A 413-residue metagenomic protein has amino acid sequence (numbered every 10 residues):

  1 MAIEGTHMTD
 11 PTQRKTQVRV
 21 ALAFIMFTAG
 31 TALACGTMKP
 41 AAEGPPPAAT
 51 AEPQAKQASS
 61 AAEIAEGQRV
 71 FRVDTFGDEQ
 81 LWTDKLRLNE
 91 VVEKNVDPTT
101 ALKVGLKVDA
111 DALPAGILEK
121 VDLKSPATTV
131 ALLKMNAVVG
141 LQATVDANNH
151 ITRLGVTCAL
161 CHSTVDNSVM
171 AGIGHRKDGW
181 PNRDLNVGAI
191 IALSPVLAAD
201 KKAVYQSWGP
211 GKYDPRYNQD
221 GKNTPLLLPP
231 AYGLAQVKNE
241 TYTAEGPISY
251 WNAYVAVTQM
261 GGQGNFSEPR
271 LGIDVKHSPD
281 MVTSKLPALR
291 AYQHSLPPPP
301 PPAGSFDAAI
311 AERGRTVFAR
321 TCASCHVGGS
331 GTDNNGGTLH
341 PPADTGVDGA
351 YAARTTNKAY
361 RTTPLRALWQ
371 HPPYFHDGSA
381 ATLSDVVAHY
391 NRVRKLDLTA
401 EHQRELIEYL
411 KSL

Functional and structural regions predicted by a protein language model:
M1-T16: N-terminal secretory signal peptides that target proteins for export/translocation
V18-A23: Sec-dependent signal peptide recognition, specifically the positively charged N-region followed immediately by
A32-A34: C-terminal motif of bacterial Sec signal peptides marking the signal peptidase cleavage site
M38-Q68, V73-A159, S163-R290, H294-A311 (+1 more regions): Electron-transfer interface patches adjacent to heme c in soluble/periplasmic c-type cytochromes and di-/multiheme
